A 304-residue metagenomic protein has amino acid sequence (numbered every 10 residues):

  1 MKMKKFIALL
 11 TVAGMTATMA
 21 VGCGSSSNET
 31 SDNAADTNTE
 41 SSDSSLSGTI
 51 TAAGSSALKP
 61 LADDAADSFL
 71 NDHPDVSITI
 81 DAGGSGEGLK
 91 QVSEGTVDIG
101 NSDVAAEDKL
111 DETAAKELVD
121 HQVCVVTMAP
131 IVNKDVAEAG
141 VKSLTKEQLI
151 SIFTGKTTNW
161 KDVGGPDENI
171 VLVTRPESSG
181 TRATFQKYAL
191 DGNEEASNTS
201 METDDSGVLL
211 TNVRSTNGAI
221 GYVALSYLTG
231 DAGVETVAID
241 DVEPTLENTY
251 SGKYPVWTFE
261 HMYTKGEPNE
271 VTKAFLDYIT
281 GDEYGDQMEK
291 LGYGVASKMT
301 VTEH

Functional and structural regions predicted by a protein language model:
M1-L10: Bacterial Sec-dependent N-terminal signal peptides
F6, G24-H73, S77-T79, G83-S93 (+4 more regions): Exported/periplasmic ABC-transporter solute-binding proteins
A13-G14: Repetitive helical segments and hydrophobic/amphipathic motifs
T18-G22: C-terminal motif of bacterial Sec signal peptides marking the signal peptidase cleavage site
